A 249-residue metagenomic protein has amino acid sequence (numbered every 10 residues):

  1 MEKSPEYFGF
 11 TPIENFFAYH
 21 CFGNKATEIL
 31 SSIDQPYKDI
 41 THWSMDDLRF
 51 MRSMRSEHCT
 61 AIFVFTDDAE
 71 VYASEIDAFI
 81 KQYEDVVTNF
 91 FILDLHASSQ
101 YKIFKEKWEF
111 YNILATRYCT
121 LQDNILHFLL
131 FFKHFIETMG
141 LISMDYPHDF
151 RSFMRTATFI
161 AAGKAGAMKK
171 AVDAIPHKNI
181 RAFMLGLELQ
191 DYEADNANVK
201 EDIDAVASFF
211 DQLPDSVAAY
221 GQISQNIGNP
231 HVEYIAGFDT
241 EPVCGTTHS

Functional and structural regions predicted by a protein language model:
M1-S249: Tubulin/FtsZ superfamily GTPase core signature
